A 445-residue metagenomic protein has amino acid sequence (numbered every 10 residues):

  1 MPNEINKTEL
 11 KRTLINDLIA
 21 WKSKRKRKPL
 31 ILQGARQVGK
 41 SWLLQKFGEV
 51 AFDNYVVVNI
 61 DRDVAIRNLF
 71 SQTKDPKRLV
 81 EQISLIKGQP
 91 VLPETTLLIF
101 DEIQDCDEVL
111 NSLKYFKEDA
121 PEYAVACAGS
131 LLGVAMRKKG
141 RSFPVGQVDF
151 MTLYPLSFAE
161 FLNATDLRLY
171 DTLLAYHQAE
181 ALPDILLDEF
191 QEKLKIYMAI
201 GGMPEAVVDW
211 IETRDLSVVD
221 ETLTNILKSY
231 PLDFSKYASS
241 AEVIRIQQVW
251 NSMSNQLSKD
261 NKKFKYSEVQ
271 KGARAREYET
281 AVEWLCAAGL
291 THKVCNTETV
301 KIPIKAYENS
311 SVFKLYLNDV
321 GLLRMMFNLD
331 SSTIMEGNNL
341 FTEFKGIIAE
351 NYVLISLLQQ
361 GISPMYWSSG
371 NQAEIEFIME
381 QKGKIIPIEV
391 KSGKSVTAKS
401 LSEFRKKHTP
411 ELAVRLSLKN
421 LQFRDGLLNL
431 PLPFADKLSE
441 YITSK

Functional and structural regions predicted by a protein language model:
M1-S23: N-terminal pre-Walker A segment at the start of P-loop NTPase domains
K40: Conserved lysine of the Walker
L43, F47: Hydrophobic positions on the alpha1 helix immediately C-terminal to the Walker A/P-loop
R62-E94: Short glycine-rich substrate-engagement loop in P-loop NTPases that contacts/grips substrate
I99, A124-S130, T152: Structural recognition of the conserved hydrophobic beta-strand(s) that form the central parallel beta-sheet of P-loop
M136-S258: Interdomain motor-coupling "hinge/lid" segment immediately C-terminal to the ATP-binding subdomain of NTP-driven enzymes
V208-M379: Accessory nucleic acid-recognition modules appended to NTPase machines
V353, L357, I375-K394, A413: Conserved catalytic cores of phosphodiester-cleaving nucleases, focusing on short active-site segments
